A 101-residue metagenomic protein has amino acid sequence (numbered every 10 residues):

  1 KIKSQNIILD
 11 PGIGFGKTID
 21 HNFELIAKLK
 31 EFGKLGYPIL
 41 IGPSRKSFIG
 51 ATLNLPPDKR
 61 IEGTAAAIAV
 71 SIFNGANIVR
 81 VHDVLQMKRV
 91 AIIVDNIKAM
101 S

Functional and structural regions predicted by a protein language model:
Q5, F15-S101: Active-site-adjacent loop and "lid" segments of alpha/beta metabolic enzymes
